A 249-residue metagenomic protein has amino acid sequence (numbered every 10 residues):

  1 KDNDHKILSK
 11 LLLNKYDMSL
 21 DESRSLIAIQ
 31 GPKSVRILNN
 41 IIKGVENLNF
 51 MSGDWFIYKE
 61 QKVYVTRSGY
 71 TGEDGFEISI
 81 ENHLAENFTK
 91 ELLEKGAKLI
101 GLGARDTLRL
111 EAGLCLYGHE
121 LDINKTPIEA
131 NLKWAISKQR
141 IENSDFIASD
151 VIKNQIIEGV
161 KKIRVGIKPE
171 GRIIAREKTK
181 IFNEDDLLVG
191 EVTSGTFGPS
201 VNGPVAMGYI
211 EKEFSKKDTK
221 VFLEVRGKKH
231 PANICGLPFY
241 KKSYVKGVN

Functional and structural regions predicted by a protein language model:
K1-N249: Conserved, structured C-terminal
